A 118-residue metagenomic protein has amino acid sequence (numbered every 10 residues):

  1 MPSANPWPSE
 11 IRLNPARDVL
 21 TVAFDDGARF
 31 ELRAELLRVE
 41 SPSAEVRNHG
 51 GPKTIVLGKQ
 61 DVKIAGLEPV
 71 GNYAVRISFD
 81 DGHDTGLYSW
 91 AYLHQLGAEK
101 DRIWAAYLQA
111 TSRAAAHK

Functional and structural regions predicted by a protein language model:
M1-K118: Motif-centric detector for short Cys/His coordination patterns
